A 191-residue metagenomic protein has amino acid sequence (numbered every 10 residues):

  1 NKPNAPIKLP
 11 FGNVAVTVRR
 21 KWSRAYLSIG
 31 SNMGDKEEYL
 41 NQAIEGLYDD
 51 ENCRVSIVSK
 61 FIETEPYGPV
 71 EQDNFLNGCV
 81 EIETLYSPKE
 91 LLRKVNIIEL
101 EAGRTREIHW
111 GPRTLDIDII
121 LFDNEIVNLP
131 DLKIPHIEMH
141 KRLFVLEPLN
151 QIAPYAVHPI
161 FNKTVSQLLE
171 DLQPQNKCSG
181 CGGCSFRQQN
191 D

Functional and structural regions predicted by a protein language model:
I7-G12, R19-I29, M33-T114, N124: Nucleotide and nucleotide-moiety/phosphate-recognizing core
F11-V14, Y67-F75, Y86-R93, I97-D191: Flexible, gly/pro- and Lys/Arg-enriched active-site loops
